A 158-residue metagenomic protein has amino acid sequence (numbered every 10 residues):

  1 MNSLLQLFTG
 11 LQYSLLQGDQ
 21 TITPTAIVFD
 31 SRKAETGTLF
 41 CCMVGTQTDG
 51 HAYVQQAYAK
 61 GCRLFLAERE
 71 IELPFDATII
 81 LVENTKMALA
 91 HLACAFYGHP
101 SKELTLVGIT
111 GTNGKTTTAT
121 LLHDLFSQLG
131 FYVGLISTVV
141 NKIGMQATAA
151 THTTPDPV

Functional and structural regions predicted by a protein language model:
M1-H91: N-terminal leader/targeting and accessory segments in enzymes
L11, L89-V158: Phosphate-binding loop of NTP-binding sites
